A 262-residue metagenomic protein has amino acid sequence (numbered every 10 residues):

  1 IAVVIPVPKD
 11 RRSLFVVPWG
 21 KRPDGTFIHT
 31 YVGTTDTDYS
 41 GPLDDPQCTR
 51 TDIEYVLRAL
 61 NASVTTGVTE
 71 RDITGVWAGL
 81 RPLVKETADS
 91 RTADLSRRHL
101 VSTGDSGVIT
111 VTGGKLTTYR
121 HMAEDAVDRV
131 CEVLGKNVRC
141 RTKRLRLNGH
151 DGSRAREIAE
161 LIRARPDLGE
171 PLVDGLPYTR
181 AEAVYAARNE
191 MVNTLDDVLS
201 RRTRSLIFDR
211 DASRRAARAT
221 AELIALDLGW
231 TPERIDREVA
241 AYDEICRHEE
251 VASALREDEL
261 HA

Functional and structural regions predicted by a protein language model:
I1-A2, P6-D10, W19-T30, T35-A262: C-terminal accessory subdomains/tails of enzymes that are appended
S13-L14: Dinucleotide-binding Rossmann-like beta1-alpha1 core, especially the glycine-rich loop that anchors the ADP
